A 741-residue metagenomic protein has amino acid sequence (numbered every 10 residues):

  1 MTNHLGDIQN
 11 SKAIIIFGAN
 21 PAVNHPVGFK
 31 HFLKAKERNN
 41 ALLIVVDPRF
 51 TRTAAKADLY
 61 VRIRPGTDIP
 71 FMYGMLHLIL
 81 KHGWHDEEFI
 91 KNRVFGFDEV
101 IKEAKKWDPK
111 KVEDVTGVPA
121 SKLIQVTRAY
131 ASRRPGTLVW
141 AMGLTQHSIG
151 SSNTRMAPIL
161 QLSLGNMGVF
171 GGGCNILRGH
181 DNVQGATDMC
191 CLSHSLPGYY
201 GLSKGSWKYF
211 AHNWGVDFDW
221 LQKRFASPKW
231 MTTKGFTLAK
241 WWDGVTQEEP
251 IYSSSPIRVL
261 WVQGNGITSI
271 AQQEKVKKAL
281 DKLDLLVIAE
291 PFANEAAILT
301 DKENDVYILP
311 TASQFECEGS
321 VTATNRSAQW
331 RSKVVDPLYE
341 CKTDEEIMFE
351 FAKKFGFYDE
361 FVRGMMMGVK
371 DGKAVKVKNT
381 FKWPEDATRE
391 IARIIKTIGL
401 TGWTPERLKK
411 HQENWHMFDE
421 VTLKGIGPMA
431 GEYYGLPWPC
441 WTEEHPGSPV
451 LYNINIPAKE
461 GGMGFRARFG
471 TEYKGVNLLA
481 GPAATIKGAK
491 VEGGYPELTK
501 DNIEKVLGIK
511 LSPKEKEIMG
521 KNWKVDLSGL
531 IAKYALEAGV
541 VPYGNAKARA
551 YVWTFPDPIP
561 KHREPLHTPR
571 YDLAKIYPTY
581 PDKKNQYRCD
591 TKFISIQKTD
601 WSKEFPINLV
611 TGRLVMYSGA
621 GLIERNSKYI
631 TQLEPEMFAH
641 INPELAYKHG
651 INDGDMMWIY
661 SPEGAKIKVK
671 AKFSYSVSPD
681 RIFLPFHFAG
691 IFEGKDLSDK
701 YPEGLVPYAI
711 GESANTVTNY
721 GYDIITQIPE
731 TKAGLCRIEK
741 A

Functional and structural regions predicted by a protein language model:
M1-F32, N39-I44, I69-Y73, L162-D305 (+2 more regions): Extended redox/cofactor-interaction regions of prokaryotic respiratory oxidoreductases
L5, Y307, F315-P337, M348 (+1 more regions): Glycine/threonine-rich phosphate-binding loop and adjacent beta-strand/alpha-helix elements that clamp
R38, L42, R49-R133, K354: Long, well-ordered, tryptophan-enriched scaffold segments
A55-I63, P310, S327-L338, N626: Short beta-alpha connecting loops at secondary-structure transitions that line or flank enzyme active sites
H85-I90, T137, G168-N175, E360-M366: Flexible, glycine/charged-enriched surface loops at secondary-structure junctions
D114-V118, A141-S148, G179-D181, G264-T268: Conserved short loop/turn motifs at secondary-structure junctions
D284-A293, V334-K353, W658-S661: Phosphate/diphosphate-binding loops
D344-L400, T404-P405, K487-K490, K500-G544 (+7 more regions): Long, contiguous, secondary-structure-rich segments that constitute the structural scaffold of globular domains
